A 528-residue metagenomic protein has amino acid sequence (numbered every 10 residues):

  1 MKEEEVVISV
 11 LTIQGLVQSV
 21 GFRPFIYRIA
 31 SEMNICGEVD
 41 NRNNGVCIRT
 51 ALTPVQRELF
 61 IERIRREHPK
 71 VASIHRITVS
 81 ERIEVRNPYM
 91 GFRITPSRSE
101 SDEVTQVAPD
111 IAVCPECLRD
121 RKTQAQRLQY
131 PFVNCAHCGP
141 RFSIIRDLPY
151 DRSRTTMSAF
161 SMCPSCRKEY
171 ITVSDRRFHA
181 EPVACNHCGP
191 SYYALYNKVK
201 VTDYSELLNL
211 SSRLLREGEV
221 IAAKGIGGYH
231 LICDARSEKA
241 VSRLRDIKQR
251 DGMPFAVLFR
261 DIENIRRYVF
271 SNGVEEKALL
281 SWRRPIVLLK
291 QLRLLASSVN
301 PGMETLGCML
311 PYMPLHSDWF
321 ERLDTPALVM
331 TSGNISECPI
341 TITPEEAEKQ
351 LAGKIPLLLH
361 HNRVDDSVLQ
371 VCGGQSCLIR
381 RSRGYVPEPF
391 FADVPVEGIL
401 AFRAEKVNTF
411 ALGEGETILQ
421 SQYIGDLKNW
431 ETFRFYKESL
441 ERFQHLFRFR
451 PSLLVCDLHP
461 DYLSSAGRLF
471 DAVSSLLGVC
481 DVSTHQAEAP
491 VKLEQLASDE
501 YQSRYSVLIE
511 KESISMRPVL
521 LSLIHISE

Functional and structural regions predicted by a protein language model:
M1-P182, N186, Y193: Intrinsically disordered, low-complexity, mixed-charge
E81, V220, G228-Q291, A352: A phosphate-binding glycine/aspartate-rich beta-alpha loop in the early core of alpha/beta enzymes
I221-A235, L328-P339, Y462-L477: Conserved phosphate/anionic-ligand binding catalytic regions in large, soluble enzymes, centered on
L231, I286-L288, D366-Q370, N408-G413 (+1 more regions): Short beta-strand scaffold segments in enzyme catalytic cores
L323-V394, Y462-L463: Internal gly/pro-rich beta-alpha loop/helix module that stabilizes soluble enzyme cofactors or their anionic handles
P356, A404-N408, G413-P460: Conserved catalytic alpha/beta cores of large enzymes that bind or transform nucleotide phosphates and polynucleotides
Y462-I509: Hard-cation-handling environments
S522-E528: Residue-level detector of conserved catalytic or cofactor/ligand-binding positions in enzyme active sites
